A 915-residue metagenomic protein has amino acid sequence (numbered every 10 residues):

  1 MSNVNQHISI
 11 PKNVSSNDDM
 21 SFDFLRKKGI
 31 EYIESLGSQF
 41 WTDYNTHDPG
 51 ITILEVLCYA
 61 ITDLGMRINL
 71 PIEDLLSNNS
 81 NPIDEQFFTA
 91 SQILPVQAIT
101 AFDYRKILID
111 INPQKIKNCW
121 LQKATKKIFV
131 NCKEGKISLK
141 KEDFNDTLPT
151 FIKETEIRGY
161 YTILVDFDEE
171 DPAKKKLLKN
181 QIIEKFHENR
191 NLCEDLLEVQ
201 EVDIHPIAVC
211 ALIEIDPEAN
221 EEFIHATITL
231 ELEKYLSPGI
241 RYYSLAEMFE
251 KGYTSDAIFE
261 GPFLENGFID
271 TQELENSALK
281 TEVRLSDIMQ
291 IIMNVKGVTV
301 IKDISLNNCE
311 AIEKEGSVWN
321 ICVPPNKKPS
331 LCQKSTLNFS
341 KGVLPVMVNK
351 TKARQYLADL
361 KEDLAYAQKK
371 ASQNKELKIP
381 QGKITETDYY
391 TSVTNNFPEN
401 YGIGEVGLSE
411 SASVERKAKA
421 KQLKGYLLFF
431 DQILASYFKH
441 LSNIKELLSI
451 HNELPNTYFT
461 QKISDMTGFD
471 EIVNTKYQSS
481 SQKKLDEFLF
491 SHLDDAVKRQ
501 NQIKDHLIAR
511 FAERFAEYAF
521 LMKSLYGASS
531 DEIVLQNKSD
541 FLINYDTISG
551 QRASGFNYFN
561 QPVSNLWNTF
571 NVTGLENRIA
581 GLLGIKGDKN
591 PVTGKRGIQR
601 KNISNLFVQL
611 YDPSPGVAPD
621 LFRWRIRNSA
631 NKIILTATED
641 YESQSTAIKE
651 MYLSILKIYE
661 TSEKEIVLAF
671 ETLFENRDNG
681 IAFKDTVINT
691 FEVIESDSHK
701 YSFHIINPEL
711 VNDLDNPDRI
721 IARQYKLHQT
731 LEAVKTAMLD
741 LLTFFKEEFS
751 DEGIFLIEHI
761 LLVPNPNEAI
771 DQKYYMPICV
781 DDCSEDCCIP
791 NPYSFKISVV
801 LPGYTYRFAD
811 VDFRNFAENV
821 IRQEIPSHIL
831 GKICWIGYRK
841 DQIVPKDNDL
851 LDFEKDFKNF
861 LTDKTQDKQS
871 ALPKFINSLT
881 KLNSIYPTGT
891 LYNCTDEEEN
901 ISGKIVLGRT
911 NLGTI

Functional and structural regions predicted by a protein language model:
S2-H47, T52, P95-T100, Y104-I107 (+9 more regions): Carbohydrate-recognition loop of C-type lectin domains
Y44-I83: Compositionally biased P/S/T/G-rich terminal and signal peptide-adjacent segments that lie outside catalytic cores
N69-Q92, D256-N276, K796-P802: A short, surface-exposed helix-loop junction/capping segment
L75-I93, A98-K127, F622-L635, H704-L714 (+1 more regions): Secondary-structure-rich domain cores
E250-Q355, P873-I915: A cross-taxonomic marker for long C-terminal extensions/tails that follow the last structured domain
R596-R623, A637, L653-S702, I706-D713: Short N-terminal "domain-start" leader segments that mark the transition from disordered tails or signal peptides into
A630-T646, V711-K735: A short, exposed loop/beta-hairpin motif centered on an aromatic-Gly-Thr core
A647-I658, S662, V734-F745: C-terminal recognition-helix end and immediately following basic linker of small zinc-binding "finger" domains
